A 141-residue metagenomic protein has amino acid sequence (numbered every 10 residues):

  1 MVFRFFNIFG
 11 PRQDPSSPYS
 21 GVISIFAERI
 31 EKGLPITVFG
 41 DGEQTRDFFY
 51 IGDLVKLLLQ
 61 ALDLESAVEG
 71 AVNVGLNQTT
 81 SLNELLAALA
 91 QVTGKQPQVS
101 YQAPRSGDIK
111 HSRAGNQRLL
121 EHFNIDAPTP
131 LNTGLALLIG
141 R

Functional and structural regions predicted by a protein language model:
M1-V2, V68: Conserved Rossmann-fold SDR core element
R4-N7, R12, R46, Y101 (+2 more regions): Short, cationic motifs built from Arg/Lys/His that form the positively charged side of catalytic pockets
I8-S24, L34, F39, E43 (+4 more regions): Glycine/proline-rich active-site loop of Rossmann-fold NAD(P)-dependent oxidoreductases
R29, G33, A61-E65, H122 (+1 more regions): Generic structural signal for alpha-helix termini and adjacent loop/cap motifs
D41, E69-V72, S81-A87, G94-H111: C-terminal "lid/loop" region of Rossmann-like NAD(P)-dependent oxidoreductases
I51, E84, Q102-T133, L137: Conserved C-terminal active-site "lid" loop/helix of NAD(P)H-dependent oxidoreductases that clamps the redox cofactor
L58-L62, L86-L89, N116, L135-I139: Hydrophobic "lid"/C-terminal helical patch of Rossmann-like NAD(P)-dependent dehydrogenase/epimerase domains
